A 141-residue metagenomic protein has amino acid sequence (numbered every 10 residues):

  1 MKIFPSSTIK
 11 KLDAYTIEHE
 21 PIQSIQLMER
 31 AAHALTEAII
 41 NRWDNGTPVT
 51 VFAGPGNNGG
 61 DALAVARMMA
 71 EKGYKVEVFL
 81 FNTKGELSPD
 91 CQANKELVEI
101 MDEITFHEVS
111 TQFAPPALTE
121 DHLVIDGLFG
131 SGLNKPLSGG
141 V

Functional and structural regions predicted by a protein language model:
M1-T47: Positively charged, low-complexity intrinsically disordered leader regions
K2-F4, W43-F52, N57-V141: Glycine-rich phosphate/dinucleotide-binding loop and adjoining beta-alpha-beta core of small-molecule
